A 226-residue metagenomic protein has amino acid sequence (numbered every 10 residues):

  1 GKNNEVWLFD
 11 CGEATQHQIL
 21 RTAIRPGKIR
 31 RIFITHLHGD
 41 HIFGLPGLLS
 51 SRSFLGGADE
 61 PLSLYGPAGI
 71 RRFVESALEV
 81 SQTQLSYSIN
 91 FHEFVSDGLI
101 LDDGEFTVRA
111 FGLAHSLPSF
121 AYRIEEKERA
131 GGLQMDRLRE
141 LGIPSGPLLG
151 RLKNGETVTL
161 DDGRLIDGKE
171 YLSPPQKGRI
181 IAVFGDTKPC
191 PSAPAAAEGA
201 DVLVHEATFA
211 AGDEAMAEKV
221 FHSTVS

Functional and structural regions predicted by a protein language model:
G1-I24, K28, P61, Y122-I124 (+3 more regions): Conserved beta-strand hairpin/beta-sheet module of binuclear metal-dependent hydrolase folds, prominently
G12-A14, L37, G69, R137 (+2 more regions): Active-site metal-binding loops of divalent metal-dependent hydrolases
E13-S63, E93: Active-site metal-binding motif and surrounding structural segment of the metallo-beta-lactamase
S51-S63, G168-E170, P175, A215-S226: P-loop/Walker A phosphate-binding loop and immediately adjacent motor/lid segment at beta-alpha junctions
P61-A68, V204: Short internal beta-strands
S81-F94: A glycine-rich helix N-cap at a beta->alpha junction
D97-G98, P189-S226: Binuclear metal-ion centers of metallo-dependent hydrolases, dominated by the metallo-beta-lactamase
L101, F106-V183, T187-A195, V202-V204: Active-site-proximal loop/helix segment associated with metal-binding centers of metalloenzymes
